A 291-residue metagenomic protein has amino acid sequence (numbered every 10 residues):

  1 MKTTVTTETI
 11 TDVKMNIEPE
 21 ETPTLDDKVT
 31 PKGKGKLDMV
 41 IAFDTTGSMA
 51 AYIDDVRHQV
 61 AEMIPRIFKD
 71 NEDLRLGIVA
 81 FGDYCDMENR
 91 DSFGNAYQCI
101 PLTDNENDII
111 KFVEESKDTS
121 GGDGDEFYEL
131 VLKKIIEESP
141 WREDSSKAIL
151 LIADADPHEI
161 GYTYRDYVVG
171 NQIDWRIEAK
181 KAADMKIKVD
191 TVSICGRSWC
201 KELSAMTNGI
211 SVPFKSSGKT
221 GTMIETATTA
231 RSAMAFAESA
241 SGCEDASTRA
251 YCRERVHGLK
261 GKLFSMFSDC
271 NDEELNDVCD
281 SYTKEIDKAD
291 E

Functional and structural regions predicted by a protein language model:
K2-E291: Divalent cation-coordinating acidic motifs and surrounding scaffolds that mediate Ca2+/Mg2+/Mn2+/Zn2+-dependent binding
